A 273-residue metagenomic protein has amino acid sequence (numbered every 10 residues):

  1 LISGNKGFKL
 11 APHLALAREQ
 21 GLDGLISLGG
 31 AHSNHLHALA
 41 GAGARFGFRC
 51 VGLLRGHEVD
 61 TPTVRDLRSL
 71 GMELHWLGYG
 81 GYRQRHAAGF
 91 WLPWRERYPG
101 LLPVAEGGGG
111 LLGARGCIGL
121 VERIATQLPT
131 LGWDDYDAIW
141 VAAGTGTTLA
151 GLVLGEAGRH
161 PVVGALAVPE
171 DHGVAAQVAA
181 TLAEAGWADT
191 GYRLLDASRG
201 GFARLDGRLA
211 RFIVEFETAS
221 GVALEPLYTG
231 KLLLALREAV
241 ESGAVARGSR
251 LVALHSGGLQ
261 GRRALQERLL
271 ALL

Functional and structural regions predicted by a protein language model:
L1-L273: PLP-dependent amino-acid enzyme catalytic core
